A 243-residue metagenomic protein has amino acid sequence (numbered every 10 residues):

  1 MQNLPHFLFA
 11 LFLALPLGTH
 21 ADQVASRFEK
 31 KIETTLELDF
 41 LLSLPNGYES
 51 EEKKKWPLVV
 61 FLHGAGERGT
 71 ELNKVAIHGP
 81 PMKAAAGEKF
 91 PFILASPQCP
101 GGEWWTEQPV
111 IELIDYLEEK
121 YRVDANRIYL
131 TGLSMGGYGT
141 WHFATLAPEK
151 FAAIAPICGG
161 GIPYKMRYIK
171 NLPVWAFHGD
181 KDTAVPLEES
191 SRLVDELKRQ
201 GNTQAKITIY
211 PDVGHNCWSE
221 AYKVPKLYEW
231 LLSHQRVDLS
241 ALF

Functional and structural regions predicted by a protein language model:
M1-L8: Bacterial N-terminal signal peptides that target proteins for export
L8-P16: Bacterial N-terminal signal peptides
L17-L58, L133, Y138, F143 (+5 more regions): A domain-start/cap signature at the N-terminus of enzymes
N46-K54, G102-M135, P148: Gly/Ser-rich "nucleophile elbow"/oxyanion-hole loop immediately N-terminal to the catalytic nucleophile in hydrolases
L58, L62-E112, Y116-E118: Active-site machinery of serine-nucleophile hydrolases
F90-F92, I169-V174: Short, proline-enriched alpha-helix->beta-strand connector loops that line the catalytic pocket of alpha/beta-hydrolase
E119-K120, N126-K170: Primarily recognizes the serine-hydrolase "nucleophile elbow" in alpha/beta-hydrolase and SGNH/GDSL folds
P173, F177, K181-F243: C-terminal catalytic histidine-bearing segment of alpha/beta-hydrolase fold enzymes
